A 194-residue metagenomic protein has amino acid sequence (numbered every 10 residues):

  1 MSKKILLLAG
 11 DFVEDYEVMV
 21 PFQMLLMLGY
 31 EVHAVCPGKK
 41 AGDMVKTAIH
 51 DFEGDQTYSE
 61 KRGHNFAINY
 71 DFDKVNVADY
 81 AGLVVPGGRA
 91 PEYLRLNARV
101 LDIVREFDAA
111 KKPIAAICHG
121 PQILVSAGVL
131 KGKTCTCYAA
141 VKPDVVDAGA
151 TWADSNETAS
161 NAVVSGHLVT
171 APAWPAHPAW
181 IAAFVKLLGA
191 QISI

Functional and structural regions predicted by a protein language model:
M1-A110, I123-T134, K142-I194: Extended, subdomain-level signal for the structured scaffold at the beginning of enzyme domains
C118: Catalytic nucleophile serine of serine hydrolases, specifically the conserved "nucleophile elbow" pentapeptide
